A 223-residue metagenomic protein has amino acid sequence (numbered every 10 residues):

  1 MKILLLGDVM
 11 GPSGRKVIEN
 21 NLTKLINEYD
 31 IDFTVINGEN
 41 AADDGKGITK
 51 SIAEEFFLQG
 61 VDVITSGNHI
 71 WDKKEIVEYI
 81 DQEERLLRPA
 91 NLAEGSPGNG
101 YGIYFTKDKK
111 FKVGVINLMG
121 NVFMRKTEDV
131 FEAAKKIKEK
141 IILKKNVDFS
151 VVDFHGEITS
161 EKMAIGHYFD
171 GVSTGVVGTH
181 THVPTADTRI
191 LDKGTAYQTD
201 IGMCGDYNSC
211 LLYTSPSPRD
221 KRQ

Functional and structural regions predicted by a protein language model:
K2-G7, F111-G120, V151-D153, Q198: Active-site-proximal beta-strand elements of phosphoester/diester hydrolases
I3-L5, I36, V176-V177, Y197: Residue-level marker for buried hydrophobic side chains located in beta-strands that build the well-ordered beta-sheet
G11-S13, A41-G45, S66-V77, E94-P97 (+4 more regions): Active-site environment of divalent metal-dependent phosphoester hydrolases
K16-V17, T23-L25, N99-V147: Binuclear metal-dependent hydrolase catalytic cores centered on His/Asp/Glu-rich metal-binding motifs
I18-G98: Core catalytic region of metal-dependent phosphoesterases/phosphodiesterases, especially metallo-beta-lactamase-like
F33-A41, I141-S160: Short acidic, glycine-rich surface-loop motifs adjacent to enzyme active sites
G47-E54, V130-A134, A164-D170: Charged helix-capping and loop-helix junction motifs
Y213-Q223: Single conserved hydrophobic/aromatic residue that forms the stacking wall/gate of nucleotide- or nucleobase-binding
